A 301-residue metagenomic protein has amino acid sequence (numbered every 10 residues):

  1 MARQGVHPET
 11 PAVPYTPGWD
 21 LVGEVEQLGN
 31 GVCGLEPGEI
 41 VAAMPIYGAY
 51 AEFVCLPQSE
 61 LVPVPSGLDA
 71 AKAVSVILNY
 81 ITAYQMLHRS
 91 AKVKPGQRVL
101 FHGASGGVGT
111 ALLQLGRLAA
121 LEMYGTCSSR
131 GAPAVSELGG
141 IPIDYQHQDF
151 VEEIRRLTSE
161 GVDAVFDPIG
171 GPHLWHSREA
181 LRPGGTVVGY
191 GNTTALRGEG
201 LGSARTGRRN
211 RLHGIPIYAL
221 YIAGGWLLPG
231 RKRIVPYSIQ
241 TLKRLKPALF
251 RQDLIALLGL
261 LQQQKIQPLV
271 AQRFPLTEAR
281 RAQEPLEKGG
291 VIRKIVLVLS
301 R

Functional and structural regions predicted by a protein language model:
M1, A12-V13, I40-G103: NAD(P)H dinucleotide-binding glycine-rich loop of Rossmann-like/cofactor-binding domains, especially the beta1-alpha1
Q4-G48, P168: Glycine-rich beta-strand-centered segment in the early N-terminal region that forms part of a ligand/cofactor-binding
A42, L100, V165-F166, V188: N-terminal Rossmann-like NAD(P) cofactor-binding module of classical short-chain dehydrogenase/reductase
I81-Q148: Mid-domain Rossmann-like dinucleotide-binding core that forms the NAD(H)/NADP(H) cofactor-binding site
D149-S159: Short amphipathic alpha-helix with an adjacent loop that forms part of the alpha/beta core around
P172-K265, L299-R301: Glycine-rich phosphate-binding loop and adjacent beta-alpha segment of Rossmann(oid) nucleotide-cofactor-binding
L258-R273, R280-R301: C-terminal capping/lid region of NAD(P)-dependent oxidoreductase domains
